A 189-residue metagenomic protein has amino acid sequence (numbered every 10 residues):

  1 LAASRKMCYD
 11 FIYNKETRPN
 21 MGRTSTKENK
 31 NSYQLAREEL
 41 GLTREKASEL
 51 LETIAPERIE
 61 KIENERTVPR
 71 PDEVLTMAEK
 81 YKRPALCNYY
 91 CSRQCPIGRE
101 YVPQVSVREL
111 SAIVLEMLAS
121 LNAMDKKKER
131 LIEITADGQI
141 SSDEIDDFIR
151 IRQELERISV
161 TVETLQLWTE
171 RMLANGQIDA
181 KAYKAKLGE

Functional and structural regions predicted by a protein language model:
A2-E39: A short, Lys/Arg-rich alpha-helix, primarily the initiator
N31, G41-T43, I54, P69-D72: Residue-level signal for the short linker/turn that defines the boundary of a DNA-recognition helix
E39-K61: Short alpha-helical DNA-recognition segment
L51, I62-E63, E73, Y81: DNA major-groove recognition helix of helix-turn-helix
D72-Y90: DNA major-groove recognition helix of helix-turn-helix/homeodomain DNA-binding modules
I97-W168: Helix-turn-helix/homeodomain-like alpha-helical modules used for DNA recognition and transcription-factor dimerization
R171-A185: Long amphipathic alpha-helical coiled-coil segments
